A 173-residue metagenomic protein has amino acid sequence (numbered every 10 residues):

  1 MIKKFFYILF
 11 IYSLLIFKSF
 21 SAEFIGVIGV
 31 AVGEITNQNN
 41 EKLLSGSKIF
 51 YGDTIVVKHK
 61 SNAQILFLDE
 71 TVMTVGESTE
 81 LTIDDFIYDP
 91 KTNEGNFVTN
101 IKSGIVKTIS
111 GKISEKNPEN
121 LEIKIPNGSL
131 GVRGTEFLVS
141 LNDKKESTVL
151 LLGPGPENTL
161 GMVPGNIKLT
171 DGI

Functional and structural regions predicted by a protein language model:
M1-F5: Positively charged n-region of N-terminal signal peptides that target proteins for export
F6-I8, N37: Surface-exposed, polar/charged interaction patches used for macromolecular assembly or partner binding
I8-K18: Bacterial N-terminal signal peptides
S21-T54, K58-H59, F67-I173: Flexible, surface-exposed loop/linker segments and immediately adjacent secondary-structure boundaries
